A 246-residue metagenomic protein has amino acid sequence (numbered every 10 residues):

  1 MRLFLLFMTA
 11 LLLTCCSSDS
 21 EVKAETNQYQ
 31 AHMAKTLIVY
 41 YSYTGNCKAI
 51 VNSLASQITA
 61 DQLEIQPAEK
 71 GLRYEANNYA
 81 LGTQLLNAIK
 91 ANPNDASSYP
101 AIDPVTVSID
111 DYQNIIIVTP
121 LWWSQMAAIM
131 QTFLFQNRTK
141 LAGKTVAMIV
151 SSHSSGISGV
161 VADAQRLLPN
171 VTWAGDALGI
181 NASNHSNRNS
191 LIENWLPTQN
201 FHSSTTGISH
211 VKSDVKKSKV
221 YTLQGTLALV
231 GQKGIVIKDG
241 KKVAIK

Functional and structural regions predicted by a protein language model:
M1-E25: Bacterial Sec-dependent N-terminal signal peptides
S17-S18, H202-Q224: Residue-level detector of functionally pivotal "anchor" positions at catalytic/ligand-binding pockets or at interdomain
V22-I117, M126, E193, P197: N-terminal beta1-alpha1-beta2 submodule of the flavodoxin-like/Rossmannoid cofactor-binding fold
Y43-N46, P67-G71, L121-Q125, S152-G156 (+1 more regions): Solvent-exposed loop/turn segments at secondary-structure junctions within structured extracellular/periplasmic domains
A80-N170: Helix-loop-strand module that forms the ligand-binding subsite of alpha/beta enzymes
T172-T205: Glycine-rich phosphate/pyrophosphate-binding loop and the adjoining helix
I235-K246: C-terminal tail/sorting-segment detector
